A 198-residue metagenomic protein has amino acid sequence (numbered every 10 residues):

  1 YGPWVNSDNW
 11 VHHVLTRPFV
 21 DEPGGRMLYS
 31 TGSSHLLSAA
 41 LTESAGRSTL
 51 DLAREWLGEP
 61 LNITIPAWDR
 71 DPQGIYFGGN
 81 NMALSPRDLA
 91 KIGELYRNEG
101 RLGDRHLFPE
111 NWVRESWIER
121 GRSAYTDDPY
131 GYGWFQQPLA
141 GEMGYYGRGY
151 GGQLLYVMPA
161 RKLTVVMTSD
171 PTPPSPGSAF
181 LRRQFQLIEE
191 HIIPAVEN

Functional and structural regions predicted by a protein language model:
Y1-N80: Catalytic-site signature segments of enzymes, centered on catalytic residues
D8, I63-P66, V113-V166: Active-site Gly/Thr loop motif
V11, L15, S38-T42, A53-R54 (+7 more regions): Non-transmembrane alpha-helical segments in soluble domains of secreted/periplasmic/extracellular proteins
S33-A40, N80-R101, Q153-D170: Active-site-proximal alpha-helical segments within enzyme catalytic domains
T42-R54, G100-F108, A124-Y125: Structural helix-adjacent loops and short alpha-helical linkers that scaffold large soluble proteins
W68-F77, E99-S123: A beta-strand-loop signature enriched in Asp, Gly, Thr, and Trp that corresponds to the sialidase/neuraminidase Asp-box
D71-L84, Y130-G141: Carbohydrate-binding/catalytic loop surfaces
G149-N198: Structured C-terminal helix/loop/strand segments within mature extracytoplasmic catalytic/sensor domains
